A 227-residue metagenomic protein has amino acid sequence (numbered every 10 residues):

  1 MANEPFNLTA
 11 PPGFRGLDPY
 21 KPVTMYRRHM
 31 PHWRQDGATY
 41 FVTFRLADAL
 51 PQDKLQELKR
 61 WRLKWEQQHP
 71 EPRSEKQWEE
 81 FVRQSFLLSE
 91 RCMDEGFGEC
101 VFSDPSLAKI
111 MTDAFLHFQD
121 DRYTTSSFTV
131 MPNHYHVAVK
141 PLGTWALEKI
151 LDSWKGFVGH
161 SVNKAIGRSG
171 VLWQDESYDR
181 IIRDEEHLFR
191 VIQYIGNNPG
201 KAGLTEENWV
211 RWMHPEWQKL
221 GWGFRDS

Functional and structural regions predicted by a protein language model:
M1-S227: Short catalytic/metal-binding and nucleic-acid-binding patches
